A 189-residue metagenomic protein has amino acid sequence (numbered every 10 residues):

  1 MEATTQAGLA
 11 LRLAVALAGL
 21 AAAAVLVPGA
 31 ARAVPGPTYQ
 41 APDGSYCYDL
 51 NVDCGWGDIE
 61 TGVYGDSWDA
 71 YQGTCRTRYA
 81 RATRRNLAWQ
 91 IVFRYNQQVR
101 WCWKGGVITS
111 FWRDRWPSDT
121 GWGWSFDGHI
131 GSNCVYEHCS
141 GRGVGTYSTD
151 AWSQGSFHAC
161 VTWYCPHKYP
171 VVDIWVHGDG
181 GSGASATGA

Functional and structural regions predicted by a protein language model:
M1-L87: N-terminal prepro-regions of secreted/extracellular proteins
A41, C47-Y48, D69, G128-H129 (+3 more regions): Processing junctions and N-termini across compartments
Y46-G55, T74-R76, W101-W103, N133-S140 (+1 more regions): Sequence contexts marking disulfide-bonded cysteines in secreted/extracellular proteins
D53, E60, R81, C139-S140 (+3 more regions): Secreted/processed peptides and extracellular or luminal domains of membrane proteins
I59-G123: Short, surface-exposed binding/anchoring microloops in extracellular/periplasmic proteins
R78-T83, G145-F157: Short, hydrophobic/proline-enriched secondary-structure or compact coil segments at domain edges
W101-W152: Mature extracytoplasmic domains of secretory-pathway proteins
S156-A189: Extracellularly exposed regions in secreted/surface proteins, prominently low-complexity, repeat-rich
